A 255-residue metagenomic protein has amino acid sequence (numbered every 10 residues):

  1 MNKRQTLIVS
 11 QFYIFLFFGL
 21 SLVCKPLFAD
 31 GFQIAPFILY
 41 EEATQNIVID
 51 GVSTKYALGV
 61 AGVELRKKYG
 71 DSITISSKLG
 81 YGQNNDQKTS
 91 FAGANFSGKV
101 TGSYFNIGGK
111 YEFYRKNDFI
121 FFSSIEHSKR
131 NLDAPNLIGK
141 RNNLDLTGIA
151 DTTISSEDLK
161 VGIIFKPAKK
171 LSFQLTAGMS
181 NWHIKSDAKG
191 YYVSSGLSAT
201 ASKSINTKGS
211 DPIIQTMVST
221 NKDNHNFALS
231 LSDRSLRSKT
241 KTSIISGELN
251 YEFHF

Functional and structural regions predicted by a protein language model:
M1-Q33, F255: Cleavable N-terminal export/targeting peptides
K25-F91: Short glycine/proline- and aromatic-enriched beta-strand/turn motifs that initiate or cap beta-hairpins
A29, K68-S72, Y114-D118, K166-K170 (+2 more regions): Outer-membrane beta-barrel channels and translocator barrels
Q33, T216, T220-K222, T242-F255: Outer-membrane beta-barrel "beta-signal"
I34-I38, I75-L79, I107, F121-I125 (+5 more regions): Membrane-embedded beta-strand positions of outer-membrane beta-barrel proteins
E42-Y56, G80-F105, H127-K160, W182-Q215 (+1 more regions): Extracellular/periplasm-exposed beta-strand and loop segments of Gram-negative cell-envelope proteins, dominated by
Y81, K129-N131, K166-F173, A177-K185 (+2 more regions): Membrane-insertion modules used to breach or fuse lipid bilayers
Y114, E126-S128, I163: Face-selective signature of the C-terminal outer-membrane beta-barrel domain
